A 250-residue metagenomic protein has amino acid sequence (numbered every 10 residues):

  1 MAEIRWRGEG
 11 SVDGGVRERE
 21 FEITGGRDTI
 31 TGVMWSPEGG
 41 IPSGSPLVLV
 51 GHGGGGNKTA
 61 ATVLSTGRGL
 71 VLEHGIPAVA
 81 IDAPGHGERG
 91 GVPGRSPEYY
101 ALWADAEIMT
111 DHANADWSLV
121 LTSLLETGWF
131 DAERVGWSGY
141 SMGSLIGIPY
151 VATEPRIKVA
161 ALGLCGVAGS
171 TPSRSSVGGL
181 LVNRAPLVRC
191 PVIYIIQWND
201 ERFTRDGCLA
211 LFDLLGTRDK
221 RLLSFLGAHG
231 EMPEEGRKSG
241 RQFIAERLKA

Functional and structural regions predicted by a protein language model:
M1-S43: N-terminal cap/lid segment of alpha/beta-hydrolase-fold proteins
S43-G53: Short beta-strand element of the alpha/beta-hydrolase
G55-G67, A83: The serine-hydrolase catalytic nucleophile loop
R68-V92: Conserved alpha/beta-hydrolase
P97-G128: Alpha/beta-hydrolase active-site loop
G128-S141: Alpha/beta-hydrolase fold nucleophile elbow
A168-S224, G230: The feature captures the conserved acid-bearing segment of alpha/beta-hydrolase catalytic domains
L226, E234-A250: Catalytic active-site module of serine/aspartate enzymes centered on a nucleophile-bearing elbow/loop
